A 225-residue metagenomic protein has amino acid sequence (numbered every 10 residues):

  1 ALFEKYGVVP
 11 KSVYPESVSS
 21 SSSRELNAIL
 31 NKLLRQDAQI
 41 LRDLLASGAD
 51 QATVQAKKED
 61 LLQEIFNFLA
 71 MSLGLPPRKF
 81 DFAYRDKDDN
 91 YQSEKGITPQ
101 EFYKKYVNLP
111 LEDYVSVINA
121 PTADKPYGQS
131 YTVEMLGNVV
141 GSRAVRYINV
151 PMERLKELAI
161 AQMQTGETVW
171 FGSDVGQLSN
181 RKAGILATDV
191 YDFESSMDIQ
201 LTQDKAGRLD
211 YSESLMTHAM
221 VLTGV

Functional and structural regions predicted by a protein language model:
A1-M220, V225: Catalytic-core signature of thiol
